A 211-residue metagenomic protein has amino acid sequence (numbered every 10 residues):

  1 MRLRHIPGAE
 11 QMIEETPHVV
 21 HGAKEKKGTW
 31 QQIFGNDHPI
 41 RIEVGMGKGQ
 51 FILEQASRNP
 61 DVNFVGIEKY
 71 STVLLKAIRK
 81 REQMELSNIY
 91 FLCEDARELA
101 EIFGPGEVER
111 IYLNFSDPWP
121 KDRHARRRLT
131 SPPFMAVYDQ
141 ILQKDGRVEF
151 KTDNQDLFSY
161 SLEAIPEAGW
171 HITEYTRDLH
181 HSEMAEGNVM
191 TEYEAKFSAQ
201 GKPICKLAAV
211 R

Functional and structural regions predicted by a protein language model:
M1-I42, Q50-S57: S-adenosyl-L-methionine
H5, S161-E163, A168-R211: Class I S-adenosyl-L-methionine
P39-R97, E109: SAM cofactor-binding core of SAM-dependent methyltransferases, primarily the Rossmann-like beta-alpha-beta module
E101-R110, F115: A short acidic, Gly/Pro-enriched loop at the edge of an enzyme's catalytic core that lines a small-molecule cofactor
I111, Y138-D139, S161: Class I S-adenosylmethionine-dependent transferase superfamily signal
D122-A125, T152-A168: Conserved class I S-adenosyl-L-methionine
T130-K144: A short glycine-rich, Lys/Arg-flanked "PGG" loop and its adjoining helix->strand segment in the class I
D145-T152: Conserved beta-strand signature within the Rossmann-like core of class I S-adenosyl-L-methionine
